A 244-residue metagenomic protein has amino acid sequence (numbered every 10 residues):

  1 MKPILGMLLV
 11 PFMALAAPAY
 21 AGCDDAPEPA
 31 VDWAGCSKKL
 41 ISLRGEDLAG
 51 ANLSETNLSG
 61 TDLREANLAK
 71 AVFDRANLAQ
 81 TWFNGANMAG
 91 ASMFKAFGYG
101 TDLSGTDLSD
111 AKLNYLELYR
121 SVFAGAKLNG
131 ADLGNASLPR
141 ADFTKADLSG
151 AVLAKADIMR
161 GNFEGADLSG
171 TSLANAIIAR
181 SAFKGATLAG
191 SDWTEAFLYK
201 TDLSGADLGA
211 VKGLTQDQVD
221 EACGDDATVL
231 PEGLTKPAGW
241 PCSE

Functional and structural regions predicted by a protein language model:
M1-I4: Positively charged n-region of N-terminal signal peptides that target proteins for export
G6-A16: Bacterial N-terminal signal peptides
Y20-E244: Tandem repeat scaffolds
